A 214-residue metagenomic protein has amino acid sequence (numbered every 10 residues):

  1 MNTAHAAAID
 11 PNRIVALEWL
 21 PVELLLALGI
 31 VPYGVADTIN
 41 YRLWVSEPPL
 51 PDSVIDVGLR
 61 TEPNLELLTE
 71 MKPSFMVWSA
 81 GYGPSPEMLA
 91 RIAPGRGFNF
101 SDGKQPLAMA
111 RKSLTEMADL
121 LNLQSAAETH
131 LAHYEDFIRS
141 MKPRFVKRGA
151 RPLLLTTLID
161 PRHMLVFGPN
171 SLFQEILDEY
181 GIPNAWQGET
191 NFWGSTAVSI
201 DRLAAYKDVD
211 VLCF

Functional and structural regions predicted by a protein language model:
A4-A8: Boundary at the C-terminal end of the N-terminal hydrophobic targeting segment
P11, V22, L26, L65 (+10 more regions): Extracytoplasmic/secreted envelope proteins and their assembly/folding machinery, especially bacterial periplasmic
R13, E18-M71: A short, structured surface patch at a secondary-structure boundary
R13, R91-I159, W186: Extracytoplasmic substrate-binding proteins
L17-E18, V35, W78-G81, F214: Replace "coordinates the UDP/GDP/TDP-sugar" with "coordinates nucleotide-activated sugar donors
I39-W44, V166-S195: Alpha-helical, coiled-coil/dimerization segments enriched in small aliphatic residues
T69-W78, P94, L203, D208-L212: Proline-aspartate-enriched helix->loop->beta-strand connector
